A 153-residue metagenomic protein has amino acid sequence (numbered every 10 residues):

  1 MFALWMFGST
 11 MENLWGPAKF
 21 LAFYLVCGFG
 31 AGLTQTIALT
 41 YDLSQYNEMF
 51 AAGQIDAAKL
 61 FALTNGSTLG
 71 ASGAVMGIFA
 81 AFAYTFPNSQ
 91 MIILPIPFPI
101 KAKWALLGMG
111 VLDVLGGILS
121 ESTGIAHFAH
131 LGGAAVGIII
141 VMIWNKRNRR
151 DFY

Functional and structural regions predicted by a protein language model:
M1-Y153: A detector for small-residue-rich transmembrane helices and their helix-helix packing motifs
